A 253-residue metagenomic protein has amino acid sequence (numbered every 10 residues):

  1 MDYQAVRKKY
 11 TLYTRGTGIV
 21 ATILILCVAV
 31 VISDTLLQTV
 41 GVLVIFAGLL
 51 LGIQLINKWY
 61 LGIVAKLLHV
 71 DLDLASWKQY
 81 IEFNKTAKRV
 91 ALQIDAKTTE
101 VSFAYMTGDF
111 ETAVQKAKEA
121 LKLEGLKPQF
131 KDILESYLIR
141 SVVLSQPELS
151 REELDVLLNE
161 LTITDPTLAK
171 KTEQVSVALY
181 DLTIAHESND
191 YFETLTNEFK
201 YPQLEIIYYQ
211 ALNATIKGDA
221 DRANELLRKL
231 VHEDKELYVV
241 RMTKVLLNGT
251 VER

Functional and structural regions predicted by a protein language model:
M1-W77: N-terminal alpha-helical membrane-insertion module
L50-G125: N-terminal topogenic membrane-targeting module
G62-I63, D95-S102, I133-S141, K171-D181 (+2 more regions): "A position-specific structural signal for the A-helix of alpha-solenoid helical repeats
L67-L72, Y105, V142-V143, L182-I184 (+1 more regions): Hydrophobic/aromatic side-chain positions at a characteristic register within alpha-helices of tetratricopeptide repeats
S76-N84, E111-K122, P147-T164, H186-F199 (+1 more regions): Alpha-helical repeat scaffolds
R89-L92, G125-K131, L161-E173, F199-Y209 (+1 more regions): Boundary/linker segments of alpha-helical solenoid repeat arrays
F130-Y180: Non-cytosolic head/periplasmic domains of membrane-anchored proteins
A178-R253: Extracytoplasmic/periplasmic C-terminal soluble domains
